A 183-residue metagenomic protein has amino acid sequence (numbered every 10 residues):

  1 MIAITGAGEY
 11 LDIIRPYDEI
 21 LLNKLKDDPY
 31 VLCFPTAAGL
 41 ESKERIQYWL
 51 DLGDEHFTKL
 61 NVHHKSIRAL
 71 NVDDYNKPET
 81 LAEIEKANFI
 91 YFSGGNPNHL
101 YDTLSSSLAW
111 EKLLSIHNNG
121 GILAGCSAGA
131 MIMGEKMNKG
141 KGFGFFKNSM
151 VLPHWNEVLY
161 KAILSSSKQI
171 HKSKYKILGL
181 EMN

Functional and structural regions predicted by a protein language model:
M1-D27, A37-D51, E55-H56, G140-N183: C-terminal and late-domain segments of enzyme folds
I4, S66-R68, Y91-F92, A124-C126 (+1 more regions): General beta-strand structural signal in soluble alpha/beta enzymes
R15, D74-P78, S107: Structural motif corresponding to alpha-helix initiation and N-cap regions
P16-I20, E79, K112: A short acidic, amphipathic alpha-helical/loop segment
Y30, N88-F89, I122: Structural motif
A38-G95, H99: Portal/gating segments that form or line small-molecule/metal binding sites
N61, L108-G121, Q169-L178: P-loop/Walker A phosphate-binding loop and immediately adjacent motor/lid segment at beta-alpha junctions
S93, H99-K161: Class I SAM-dependent methyltransferase SAM-binding "motif I" and its flanking Rossmann-like core
